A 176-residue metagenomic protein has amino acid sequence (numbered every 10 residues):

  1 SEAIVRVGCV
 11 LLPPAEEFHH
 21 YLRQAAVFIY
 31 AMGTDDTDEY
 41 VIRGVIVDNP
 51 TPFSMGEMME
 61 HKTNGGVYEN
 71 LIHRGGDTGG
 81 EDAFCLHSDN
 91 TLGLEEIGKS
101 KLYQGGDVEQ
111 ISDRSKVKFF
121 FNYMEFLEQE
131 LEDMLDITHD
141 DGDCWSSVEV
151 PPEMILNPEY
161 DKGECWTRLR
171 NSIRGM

Functional and structural regions predicted by a protein language model:
S1-M176: A short aromatic-anchored loop/beta-hairpin motif
